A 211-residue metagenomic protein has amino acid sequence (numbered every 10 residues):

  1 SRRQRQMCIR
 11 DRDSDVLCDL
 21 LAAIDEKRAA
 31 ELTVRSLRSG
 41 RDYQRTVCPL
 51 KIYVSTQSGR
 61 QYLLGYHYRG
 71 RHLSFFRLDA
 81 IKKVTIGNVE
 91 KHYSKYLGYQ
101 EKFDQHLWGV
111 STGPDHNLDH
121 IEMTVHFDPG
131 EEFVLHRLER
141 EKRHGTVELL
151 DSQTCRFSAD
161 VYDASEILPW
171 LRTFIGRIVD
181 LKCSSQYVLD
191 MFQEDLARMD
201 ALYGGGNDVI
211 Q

Functional and structural regions predicted by a protein language model:
S1, Y53-S55, E148-L149: Well-ordered beta-strand positions
S1-I9: Single conserved hydrophobic/aromatic residue that forms the stacking wall/gate of nucleotide- or nucleobase-binding
R10-E122, N207-Q211: Core beta-strand-centered patch of the WYL/Sm-like small regulatory domain
K102-Q211: Polybasic (Lys/Arg-rich)
